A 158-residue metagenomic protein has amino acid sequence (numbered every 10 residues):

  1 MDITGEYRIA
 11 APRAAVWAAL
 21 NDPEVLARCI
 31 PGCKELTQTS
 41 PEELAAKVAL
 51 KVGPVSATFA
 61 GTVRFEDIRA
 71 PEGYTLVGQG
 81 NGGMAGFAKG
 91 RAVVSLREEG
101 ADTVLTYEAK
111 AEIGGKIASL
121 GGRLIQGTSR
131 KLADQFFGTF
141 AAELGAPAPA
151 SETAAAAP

Functional and structural regions predicted by a protein language model:
M1-E43, K47-K51, P158: Hydrophobic ligand-binding cavity/cleft-lining segments
D2-E6, E43-A45, T58-A60, G73 (+2 more regions): Intrinsic-disorder/low-complexity, polar/charged segments enriched in Ser/Thr/Lys/Arg/Asp/Glu/Gln
G5, C33-K34, A60-D67, G90-E98: Hydrophobic/aromatic beta-strand elements that line small-molecule binding cavities or substrate pockets in beta-rich
V16-L20, L26, F65, Y107 (+1 more regions): Hydrophobic pocket/interface hotspot
Q38-Q79: Glycine-rich portal/gate segments that line the openings of hydrophobic small-molecule binding cavities
G80-G127: Beta-strand/loop substructures that line and gate deep hydrophobic ligand-binding cavities in soluble
S129, A133-G145: Short amphipathic alpha-helical signal-transduction/dimerization elements
A146-P158: Charge-rich (especially acidic), low-complexity segments
